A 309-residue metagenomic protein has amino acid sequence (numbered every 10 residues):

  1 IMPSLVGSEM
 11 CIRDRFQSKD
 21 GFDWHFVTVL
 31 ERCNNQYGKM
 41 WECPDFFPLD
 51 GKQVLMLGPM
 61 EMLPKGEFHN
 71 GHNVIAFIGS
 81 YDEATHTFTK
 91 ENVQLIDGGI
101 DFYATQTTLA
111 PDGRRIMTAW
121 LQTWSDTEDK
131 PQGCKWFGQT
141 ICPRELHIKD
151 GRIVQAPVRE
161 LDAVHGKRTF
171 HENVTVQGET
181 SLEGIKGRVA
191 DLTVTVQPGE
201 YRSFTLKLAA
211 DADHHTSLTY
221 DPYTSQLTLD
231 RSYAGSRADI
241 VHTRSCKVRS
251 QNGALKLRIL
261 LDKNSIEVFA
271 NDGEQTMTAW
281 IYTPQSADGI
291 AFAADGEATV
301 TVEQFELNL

Functional and structural regions predicted by a protein language model:
I1-G7, I12: Single conserved hydrophobic/aromatic residue that forms the stacking wall/gate of nucleotide- or nucleobase-binding
S8, W24-D45, M62, T85-Y103 (+2 more regions): Surface loop/turn signatures of beta-propeller and other carbohydrate-active proteins
E9, E67-N73, F137: Short, solvent-exposed loop/turn segments at conserved positions within beta-propeller repeat blades
R15-G21: Conserved Ser/Thr-centered positions that define the repeating blades of beta-propeller domains
E42-L49, Q106-P111: Structural signature of eukaryotic scaffold interfaces centered on beta-propeller domains
K52-M62, N73-A76: Loop/turn-rich, solvent-exposed surfaces of beta-rich toroidal or solenoidal domains
M60-P64, W124-S125: Short glycine/acidic-enriched loop and turn motifs that connect beta-strands
I75-D101, Q106-L309: Beta-rich accessory regions
